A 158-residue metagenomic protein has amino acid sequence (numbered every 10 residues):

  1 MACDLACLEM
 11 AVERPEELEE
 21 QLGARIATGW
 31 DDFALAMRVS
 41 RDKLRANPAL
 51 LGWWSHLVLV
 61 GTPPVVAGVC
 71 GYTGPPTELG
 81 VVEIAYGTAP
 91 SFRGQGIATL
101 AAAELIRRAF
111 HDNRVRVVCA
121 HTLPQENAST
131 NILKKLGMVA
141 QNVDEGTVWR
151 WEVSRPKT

Functional and structural regions predicted by a protein language model:
M1-E83, T88-S91, R107-R108, D112 (+3 more regions): GNAT-family acyltransferases
Y86-T88, G94-R108, T130-K135: Conserved acetyl-CoA-binding loop-helix of GNAT-fold acetyltransferases
A120-T130: Conserved beta-strand-loop-alpha-helix junction that forms the acyl-donor binding cleft
